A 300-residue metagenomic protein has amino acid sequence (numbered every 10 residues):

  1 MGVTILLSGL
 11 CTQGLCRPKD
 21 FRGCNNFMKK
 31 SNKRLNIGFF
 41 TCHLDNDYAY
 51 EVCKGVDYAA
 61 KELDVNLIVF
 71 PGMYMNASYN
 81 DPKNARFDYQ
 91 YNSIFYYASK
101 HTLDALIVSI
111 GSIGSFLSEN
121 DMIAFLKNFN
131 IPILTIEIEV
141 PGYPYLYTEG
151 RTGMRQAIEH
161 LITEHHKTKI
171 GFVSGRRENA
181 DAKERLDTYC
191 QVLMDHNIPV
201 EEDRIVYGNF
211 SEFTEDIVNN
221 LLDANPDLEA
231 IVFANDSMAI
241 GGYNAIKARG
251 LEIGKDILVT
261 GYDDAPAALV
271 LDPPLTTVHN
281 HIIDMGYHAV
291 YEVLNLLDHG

Functional and structural regions predicted by a protein language model:
M1-G300: Bacterial carbohydrate/catabolite-sensing allosteric modules
